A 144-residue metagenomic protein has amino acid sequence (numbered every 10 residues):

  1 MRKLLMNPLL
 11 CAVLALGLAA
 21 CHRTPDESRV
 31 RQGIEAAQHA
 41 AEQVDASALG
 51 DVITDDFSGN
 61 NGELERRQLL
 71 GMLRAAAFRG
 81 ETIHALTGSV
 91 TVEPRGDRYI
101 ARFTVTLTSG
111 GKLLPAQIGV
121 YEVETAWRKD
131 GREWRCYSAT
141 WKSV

Functional and structural regions predicted by a protein language model:
M1-L10: Bacterial N-terminal signal peptides that target proteins for export
G17-A20: C-terminal motif of bacterial Sec signal peptides marking the signal peptidase cleavage site
H22-S28: Bacterial lipoprotein signal-peptidase II cleavage site
R23, I100, Q117-V144: Short beta-strand edge/turn micro-motifs at domain boundaries
R31-H39: Amphipathic alpha-helical repeat scaffolds
G33, Q43-D56, N60: Short, well-ordered alpha-helical segments enriched in acidic and aromatic residues
I53-E65, F78-E81: A short gly/proline-enriched turn/hairpin at secondary-structure junctions
R74-Q117: Surface-exposed, charged secondary-structure patches
